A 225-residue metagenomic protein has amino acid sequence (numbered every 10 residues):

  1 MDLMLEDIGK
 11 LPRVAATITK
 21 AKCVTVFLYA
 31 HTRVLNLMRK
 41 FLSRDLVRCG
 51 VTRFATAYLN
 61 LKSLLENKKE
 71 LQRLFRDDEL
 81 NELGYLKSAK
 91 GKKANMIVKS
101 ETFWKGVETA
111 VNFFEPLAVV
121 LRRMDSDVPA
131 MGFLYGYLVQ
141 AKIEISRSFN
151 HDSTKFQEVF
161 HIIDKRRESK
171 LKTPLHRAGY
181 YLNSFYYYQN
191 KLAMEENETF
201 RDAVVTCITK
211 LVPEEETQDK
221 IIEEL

Functional and structural regions predicted by a protein language model:
M1-L225: A eukaryotic "domain-edge + linker/cap" signature
